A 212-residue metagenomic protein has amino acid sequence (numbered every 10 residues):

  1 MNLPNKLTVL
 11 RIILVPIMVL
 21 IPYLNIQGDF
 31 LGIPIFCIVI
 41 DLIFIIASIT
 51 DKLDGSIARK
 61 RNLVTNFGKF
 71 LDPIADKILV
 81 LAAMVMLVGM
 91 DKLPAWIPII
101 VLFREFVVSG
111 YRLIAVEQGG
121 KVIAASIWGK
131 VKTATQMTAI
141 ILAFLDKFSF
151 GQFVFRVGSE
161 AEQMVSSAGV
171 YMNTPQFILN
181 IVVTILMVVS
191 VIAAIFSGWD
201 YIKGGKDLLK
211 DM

Functional and structural regions predicted by a protein language model:
M1-M212: Alpha-helical transmembrane bundles and membrane-interface segments of multipass inner-membrane proteins
